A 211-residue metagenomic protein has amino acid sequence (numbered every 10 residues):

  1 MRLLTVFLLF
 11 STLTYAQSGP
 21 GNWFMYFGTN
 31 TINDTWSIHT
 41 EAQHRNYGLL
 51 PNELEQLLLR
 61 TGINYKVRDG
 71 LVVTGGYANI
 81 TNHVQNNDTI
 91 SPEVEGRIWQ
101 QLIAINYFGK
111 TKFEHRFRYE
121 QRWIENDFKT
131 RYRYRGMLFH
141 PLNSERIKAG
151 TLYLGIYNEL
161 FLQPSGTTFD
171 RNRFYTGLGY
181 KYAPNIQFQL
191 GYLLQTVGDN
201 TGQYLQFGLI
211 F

Functional and structural regions predicted by a protein language model:
M1-N22, F211: Bacterial Sec-dependent N-terminal signal peptides
Q17-G76: Start-of-domain marker
S18, D34-T35, G70, Y107-K112 (+2 more regions): Short loop/turn motifs that connect adjacent beta-strands in outer-membrane beta-barrel proteins
P20-N22, E55-L57, V94-I98, F128-Y132 (+2 more regions): Residues that define the transmembrane beta-barrel architecture of outer-membrane proteins
N30, Y65, A104-N106, H140-L142 (+2 more regions): Residue-level signature of outer-membrane beta-barrel architecture
I38-T40, L71-G75, F113-F117, L152-I156 (+3 more regions): Transmembrane beta-strands of outer-membrane beta-barrel proteins
A42-G48, Y77-H83, N106-F108, Y119-W123 (+3 more regions): Transmembrane beta-strands of outer-membrane beta-barrel pores
W99-L102, G136-L138, T201-F211: Outer-membrane beta-barrel "beta-signal"
